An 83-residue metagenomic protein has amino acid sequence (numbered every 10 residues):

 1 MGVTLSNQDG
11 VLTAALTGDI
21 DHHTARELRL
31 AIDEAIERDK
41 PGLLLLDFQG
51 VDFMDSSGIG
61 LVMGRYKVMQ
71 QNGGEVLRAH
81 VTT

Functional and structural regions predicted by a protein language model:
M1-A15: Short beta-strand/loop segment at the start of cytosolic alpha/beta domains
H22-T83: Amphipathic alpha-helical interaction surfaces in cytosolic regulatory modules
